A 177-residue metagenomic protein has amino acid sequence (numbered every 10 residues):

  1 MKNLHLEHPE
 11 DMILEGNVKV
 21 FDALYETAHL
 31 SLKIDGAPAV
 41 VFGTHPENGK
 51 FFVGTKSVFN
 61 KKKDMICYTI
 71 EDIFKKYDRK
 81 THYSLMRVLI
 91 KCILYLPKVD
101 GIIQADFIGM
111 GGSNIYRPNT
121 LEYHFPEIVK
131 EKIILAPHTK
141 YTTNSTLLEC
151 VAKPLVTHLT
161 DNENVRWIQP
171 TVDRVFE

Functional and structural regions predicted by a protein language model:
M1-P38, P46, K50-Y116: Active-site-proximal "nucleotidyltransferase
L24, F176-E177: Short, intrinsically disordered, charge-balanced linker/junction segments flanking boundaries in proteins
V41-G43, K62-K63, S145-L148: Short helix/loop capping segments that flank catalytic or ligand/cofactor-binding pockets
K75-P170: Internal, well-ordered alpha/beta segment that forms a basic, Gly-enriched binding/recognition surface
